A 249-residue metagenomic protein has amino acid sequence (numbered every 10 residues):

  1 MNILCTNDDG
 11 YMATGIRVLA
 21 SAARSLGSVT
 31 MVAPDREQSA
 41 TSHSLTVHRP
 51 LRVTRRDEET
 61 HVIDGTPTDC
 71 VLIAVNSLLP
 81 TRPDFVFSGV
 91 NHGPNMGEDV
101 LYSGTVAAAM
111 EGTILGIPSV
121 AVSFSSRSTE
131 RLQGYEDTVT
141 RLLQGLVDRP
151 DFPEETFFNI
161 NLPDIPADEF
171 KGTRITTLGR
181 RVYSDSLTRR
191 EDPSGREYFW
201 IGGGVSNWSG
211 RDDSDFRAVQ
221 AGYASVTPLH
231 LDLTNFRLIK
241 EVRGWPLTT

Functional and structural regions predicted by a protein language model:
I3, T14-S77, T81-R82: A cross-family phosphate/adenosyl-ligand binding-site feature
C5-M12, D99-V100: Short, glycine-rich nucleotide/cofactor-binding loops
T6, V32-P34, S88-N91, V122-S123 (+2 more regions): Short beta-strand segments
D9, E37, T66-P67, N91-P94 (+2 more regions): Short glycine-rich anion-binding loops that position phosphate/pyrophosphate groups of nucleotides and phosphorylated
A74-P80, A107-P118: Alpha-helix C-terminal capping segments
P94-S103: Glycine/threonine-rich flexible loop motifs
T113-Y135: Glycine-rich phosphate/pyrophosphate-binding loops and their adjacent beta-strand/loop elements at enzyme active sites
G134-T249: Electrostatically charged, flexible surface regions
